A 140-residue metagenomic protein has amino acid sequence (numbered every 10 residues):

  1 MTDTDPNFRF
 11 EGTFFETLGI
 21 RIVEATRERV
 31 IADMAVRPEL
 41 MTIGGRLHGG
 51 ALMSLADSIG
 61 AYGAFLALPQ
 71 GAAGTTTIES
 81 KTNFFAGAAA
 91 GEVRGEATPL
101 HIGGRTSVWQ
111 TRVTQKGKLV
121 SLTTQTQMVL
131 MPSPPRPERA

Functional and structural regions predicted by a protein language model:
M1-A140: Terminal targeting signals and extreme-terminal segments of soluble enzymes
